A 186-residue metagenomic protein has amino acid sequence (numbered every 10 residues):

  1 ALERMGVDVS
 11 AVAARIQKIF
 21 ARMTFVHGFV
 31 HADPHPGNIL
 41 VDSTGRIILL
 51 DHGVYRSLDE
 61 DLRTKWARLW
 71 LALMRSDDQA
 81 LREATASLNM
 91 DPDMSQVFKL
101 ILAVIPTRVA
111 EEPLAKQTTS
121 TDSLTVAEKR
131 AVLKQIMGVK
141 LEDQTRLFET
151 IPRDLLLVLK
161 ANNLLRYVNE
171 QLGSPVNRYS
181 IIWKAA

Functional and structural regions predicted by a protein language model:
A1-R15, D42-A186: Helix-rich C-lobe and terminal helical cap/extension of kinase-like folds
A11-H27: Conserved helicase/translocase P-loop NTPase motor core
G28, D33-H35: Conserved catalytic-loop position in the HRD/HxD motif
G37-V41: Hydrophobic residue at the +6 position relative to the catalytic HRD Asp in the kinase catalytic loop
